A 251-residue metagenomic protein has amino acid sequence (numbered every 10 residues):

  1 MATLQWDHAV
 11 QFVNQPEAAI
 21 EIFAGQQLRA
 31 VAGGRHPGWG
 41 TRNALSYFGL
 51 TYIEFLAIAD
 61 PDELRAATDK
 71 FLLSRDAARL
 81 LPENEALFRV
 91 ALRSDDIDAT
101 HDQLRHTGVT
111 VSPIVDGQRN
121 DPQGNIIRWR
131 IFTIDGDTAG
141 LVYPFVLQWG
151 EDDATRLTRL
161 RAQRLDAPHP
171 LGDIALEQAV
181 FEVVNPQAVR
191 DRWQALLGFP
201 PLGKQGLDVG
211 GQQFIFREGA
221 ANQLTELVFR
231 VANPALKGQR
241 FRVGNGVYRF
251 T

Functional and structural regions predicted by a protein language model:
M1-T3, T251: Basic/polar N-terminal segments that are highly enriched at the extreme N-terminus, encompassing both cleavable
A2, E83, D137-A139: Solvent-exposed alpha-helices and their adjacent loops that cap or buttress functional pockets in soluble metabolic
L4-N14, R42-A44, G49, R65-L104 (+2 more regions): Vicinal oxygen chelate
Q11, A32, R89-R93, P113-I114 (+1 more regions): A structural signal for short, well-ordered beta-strand segments and their strand-loop junctions that often border
P16-R29, T100-T107, N185-P200: Amphipathic alpha-helical segments
A18-R79: Glycine/small-residue-rich interface belts in oligomeric ring/scaffold proteins and their assembly partners
A44-L45, G49-E54, D98-L171, P200-T251: Vicinal oxygen chelate
L147, H169-V183, W193: Helix-loop elements that line ligand-binding/catalytic pockets
